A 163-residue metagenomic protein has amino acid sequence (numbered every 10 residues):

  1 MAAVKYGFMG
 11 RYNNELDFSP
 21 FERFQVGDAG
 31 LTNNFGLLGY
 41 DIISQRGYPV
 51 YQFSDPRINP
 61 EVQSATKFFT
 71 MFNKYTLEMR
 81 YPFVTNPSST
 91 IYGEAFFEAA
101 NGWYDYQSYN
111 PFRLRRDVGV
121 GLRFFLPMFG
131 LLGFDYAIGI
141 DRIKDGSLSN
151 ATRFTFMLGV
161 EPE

Functional and structural regions predicted by a protein language model:
M1-F83, A95-F96, W103-D105, K144-S147 (+1 more regions): C-terminal outer-membrane beta-barrel translocator/porin domains of Gram-negative envelope proteins and their
F69-N73, S89, F112-V118, L148-F154: Residues that define the transmembrane beta-barrel architecture of outer-membrane proteins
R80, R115-R123: Short glycine-rich, acidic/polar surface loops and turns
V84-P87, I91, F124-F134, P162-E163: Repeated loop/turn-to-beta-strand initiation elements of outer-membrane beta-barrel proteins
A100-D117: Outer-membrane beta-barrel transmembrane domain signature
F125, L132-D135, L148, T152-R153 (+1 more regions): Long, low-charge, small-residue-enriched segments that form tightly packed helices used for assembly/packing
A137-R142: A short, acidic, flexible beta-alpha connecting loop/helix-capping segment that sits on the rim of active
